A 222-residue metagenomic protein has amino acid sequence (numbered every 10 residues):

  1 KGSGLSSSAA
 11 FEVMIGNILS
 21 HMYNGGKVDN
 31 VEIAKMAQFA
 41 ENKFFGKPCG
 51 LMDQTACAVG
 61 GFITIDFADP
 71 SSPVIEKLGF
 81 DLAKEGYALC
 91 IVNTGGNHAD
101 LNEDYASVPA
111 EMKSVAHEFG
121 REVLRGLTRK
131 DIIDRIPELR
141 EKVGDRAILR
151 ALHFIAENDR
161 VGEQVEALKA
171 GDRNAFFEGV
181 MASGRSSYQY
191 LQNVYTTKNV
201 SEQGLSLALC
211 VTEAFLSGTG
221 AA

Functional and structural regions predicted by a protein language model:
K1-K84, A214-L216: Gly/Ser-rich oxyanion-binding loop with an adjacent helix/lid that shapes the negatively charged ligand pocket
T64-A222: C-terminal nucleotide
